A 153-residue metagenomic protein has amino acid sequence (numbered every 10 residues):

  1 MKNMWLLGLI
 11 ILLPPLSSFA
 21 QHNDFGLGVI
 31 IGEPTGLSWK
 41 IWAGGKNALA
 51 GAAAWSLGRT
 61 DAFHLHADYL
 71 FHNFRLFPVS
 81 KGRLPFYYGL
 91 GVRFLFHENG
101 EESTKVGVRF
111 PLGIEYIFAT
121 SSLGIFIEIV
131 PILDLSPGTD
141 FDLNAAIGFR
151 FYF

Functional and structural regions predicted by a protein language model:
M1-N23: Cleavable N-terminal export/targeting peptides
F19-D24, G45-K46, F74-L84, E102 (+1 more regions): Short loop/turn motifs that connect adjacent beta-strands in outer-membrane beta-barrel proteins
Q21-E33, A43, N47-L57, Y88-F96 (+1 more regions): Transmembrane beta-strand segments that form the barrel wall of outer-membrane beta-barrel proteins
N23-F25, I31-T35, D61-L65, L84 (+2 more regions): Residues that define the transmembrane beta-barrel architecture of outer-membrane proteins
V29, L37-I41, A67-N73, L90-F94 (+3 more regions): Residues on the lipid-exposed face of transmembrane beta-strands in outer-membrane beta-barrel proteins
T35-L37, L57-D61, R75-F77, F96-G100 (+2 more regions): Gram-negative outer-membrane beta-barrel proteins
T60-A62, A119-F153: Predominantly the C-terminal beta-signal and adjacent terminal strand-loop region of outer-membrane beta-barrel
V79-A119: Mid-chain, well-packed structural core segment of small domains
